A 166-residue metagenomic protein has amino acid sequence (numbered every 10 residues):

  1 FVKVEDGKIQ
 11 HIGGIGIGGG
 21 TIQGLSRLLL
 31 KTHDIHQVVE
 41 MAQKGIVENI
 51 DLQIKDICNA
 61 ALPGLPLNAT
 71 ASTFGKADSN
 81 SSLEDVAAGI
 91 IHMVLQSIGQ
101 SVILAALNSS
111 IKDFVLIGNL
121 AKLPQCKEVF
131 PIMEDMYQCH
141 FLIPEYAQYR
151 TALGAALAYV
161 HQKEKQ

Functional and structural regions predicted by a protein language model:
F1-V4: Short beta-strand scaffold segments in enzyme catalytic cores
D6-N59: Glycine-rich phosphate-binding loop plus the immediately following alpha-helix
G14, A87, I91, N119 (+1 more regions): Glycine- and other small-residue-rich loops at beta-strand/loop junctions that grip anionic moieties
G19, Q96, L123-P124, Y149-R150: Loop/helix-junction capping segments adjacent to catalytic residues or to phosphate/diphosphate-binding pockets
T21-R27, D34, C139-Q166: Glycine-rich phosphate-binding/hydrolytic loop that grips phosphoryl groups
L28-T32, M41-G45, A60, A77 (+7 more regions): Change "in soluble alpha/beta enzymes" to "in soluble alpha/beta proteins
P63-D113, Q148: Adenine-nucleotide phosphate-binding core of ATP-dependent small-molecule kinases
L104-M133, A147-Q148: Glycine-rich phosphate-binding loops at beta-strand->alpha-helix junctions
